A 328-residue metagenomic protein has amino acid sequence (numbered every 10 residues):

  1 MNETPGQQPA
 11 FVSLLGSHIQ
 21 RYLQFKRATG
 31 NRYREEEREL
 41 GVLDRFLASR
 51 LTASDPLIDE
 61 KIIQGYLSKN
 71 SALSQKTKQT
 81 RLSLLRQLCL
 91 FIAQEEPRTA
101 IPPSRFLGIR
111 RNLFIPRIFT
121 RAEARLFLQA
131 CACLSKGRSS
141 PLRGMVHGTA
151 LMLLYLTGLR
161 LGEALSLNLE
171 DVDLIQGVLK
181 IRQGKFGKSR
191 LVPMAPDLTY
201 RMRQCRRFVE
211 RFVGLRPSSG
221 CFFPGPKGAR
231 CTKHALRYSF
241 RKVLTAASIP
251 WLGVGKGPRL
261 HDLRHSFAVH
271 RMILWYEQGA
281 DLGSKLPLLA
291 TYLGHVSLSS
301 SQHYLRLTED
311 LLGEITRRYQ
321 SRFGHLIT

Functional and structural regions predicted by a protein language model:
M1-T328: Conserved catalytic core of the tyrosine transesterase superfamily
